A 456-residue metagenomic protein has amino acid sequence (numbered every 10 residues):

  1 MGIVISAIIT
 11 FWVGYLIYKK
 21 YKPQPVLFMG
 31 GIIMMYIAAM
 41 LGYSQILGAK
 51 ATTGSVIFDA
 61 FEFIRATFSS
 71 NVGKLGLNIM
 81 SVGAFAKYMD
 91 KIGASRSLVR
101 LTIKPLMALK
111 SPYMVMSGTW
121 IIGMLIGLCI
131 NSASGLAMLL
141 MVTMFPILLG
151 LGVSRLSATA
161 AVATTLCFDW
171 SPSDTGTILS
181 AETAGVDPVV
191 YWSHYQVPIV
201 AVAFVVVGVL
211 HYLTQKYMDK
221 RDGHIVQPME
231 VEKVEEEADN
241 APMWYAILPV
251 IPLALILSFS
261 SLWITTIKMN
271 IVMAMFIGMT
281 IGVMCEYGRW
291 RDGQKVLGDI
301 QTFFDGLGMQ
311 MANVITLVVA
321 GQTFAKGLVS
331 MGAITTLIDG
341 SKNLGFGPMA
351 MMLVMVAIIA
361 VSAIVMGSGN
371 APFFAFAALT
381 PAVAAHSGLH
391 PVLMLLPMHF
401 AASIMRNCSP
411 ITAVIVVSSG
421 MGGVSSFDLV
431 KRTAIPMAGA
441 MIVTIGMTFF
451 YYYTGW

Functional and structural regions predicted by a protein language model:
M1, G48-T53, F61-K74, P188-V197 (+4 more regions): Interfacial loop-to-helix junctions that mark the boundaries of transmembrane helices in multi-pass membrane
M1-I3, S69-G76, K104-G118, L151-S157 (+5 more regions): Membrane-interfacial loop-to-helix junctions in multi-pass transporters
I3-G14, L27-M34, A38, G42-Q45 (+3 more regions): Long, contiguous bundles of hydrophobic transmembrane helices that form the permeation core of multi-pass
A49-R96, V272-T335: Core transmembrane alpha-helical segments of multi-pass membrane transporters/permeases
A66, S97-A108, P146-G150, G298-M309 (+4 more regions): Short amphipathic alpha-helical coupling elements at transmembrane boundaries
N78-S81, M107-T143, L317-T323, L344-A382 (+3 more regions): Hydrophobic alpha-helical transmembrane segments of multi-pass integral membrane proteins, predominantly secondary
R100, L109-G118, L149-V162, V189-Y195 (+2 more regions): Membrane-interface alpha-helices at helix entry/exit sites of multi-pass transporters
G123-L139, F145, G150-H194, V206-H211 (+3 more regions): Alpha-helical transmembrane segments and, especially, the helix-loop junctions at the ends of these helices
